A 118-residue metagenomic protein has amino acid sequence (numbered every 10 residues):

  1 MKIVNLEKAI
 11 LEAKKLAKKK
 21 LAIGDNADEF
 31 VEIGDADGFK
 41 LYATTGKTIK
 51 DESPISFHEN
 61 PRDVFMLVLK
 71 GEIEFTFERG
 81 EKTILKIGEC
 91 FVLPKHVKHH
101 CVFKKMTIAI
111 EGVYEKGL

Functional and structural regions predicted by a protein language model:
M1-A43, K47, P54-F57: A short, N-terminal "cap"/entry segment at the start of jelly-roll beta-barrel domains of the cupin/DSBH fold
E32-I33, D51-N60, F77, T83 (+1 more regions): Short histidine-centered beta-strand/loop micro-motifs that create catalytic or ligand/metal-coordination sites
F39, R62-F65, M106-T107: Short, surface-exposed beta-edge/turn micro-motifs
K47-I49, I73, V97: Short beta->alpha connector loops
H58-F75: Short, conserved beta-strand element in jelly-roll/cupin
R79-K95: Short acidic-glycine-tyrosine-enriched beta hairpin
K95-L118: Ligand-binding loop in jelly-roll beta-barrel domains
